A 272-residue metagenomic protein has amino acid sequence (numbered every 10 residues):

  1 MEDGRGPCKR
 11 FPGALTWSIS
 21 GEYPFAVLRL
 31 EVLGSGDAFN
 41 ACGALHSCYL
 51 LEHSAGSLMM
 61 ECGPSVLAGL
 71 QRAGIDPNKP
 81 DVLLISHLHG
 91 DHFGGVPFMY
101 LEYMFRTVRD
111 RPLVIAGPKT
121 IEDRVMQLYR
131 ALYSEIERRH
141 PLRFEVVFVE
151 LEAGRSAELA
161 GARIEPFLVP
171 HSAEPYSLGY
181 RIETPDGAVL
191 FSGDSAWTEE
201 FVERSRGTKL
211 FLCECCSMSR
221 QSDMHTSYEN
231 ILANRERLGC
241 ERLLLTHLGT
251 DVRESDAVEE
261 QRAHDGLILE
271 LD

Functional and structural regions predicted by a protein language model:
L15-L190, D256-D272: Binuclear metal-dependent hydrolase catalytic cores
M60, S86, G193, C213 (+1 more regions): Active-site flanking residues adjacent to catalytic metal/cofactor-binding acidic residues
P64-S65, P170-A173, S195-T198, G249-D251: Short beta->alpha connector loops
A188, A196-D272: Cap/insert and terminal regions of metallo-dependent hydrolase folds
